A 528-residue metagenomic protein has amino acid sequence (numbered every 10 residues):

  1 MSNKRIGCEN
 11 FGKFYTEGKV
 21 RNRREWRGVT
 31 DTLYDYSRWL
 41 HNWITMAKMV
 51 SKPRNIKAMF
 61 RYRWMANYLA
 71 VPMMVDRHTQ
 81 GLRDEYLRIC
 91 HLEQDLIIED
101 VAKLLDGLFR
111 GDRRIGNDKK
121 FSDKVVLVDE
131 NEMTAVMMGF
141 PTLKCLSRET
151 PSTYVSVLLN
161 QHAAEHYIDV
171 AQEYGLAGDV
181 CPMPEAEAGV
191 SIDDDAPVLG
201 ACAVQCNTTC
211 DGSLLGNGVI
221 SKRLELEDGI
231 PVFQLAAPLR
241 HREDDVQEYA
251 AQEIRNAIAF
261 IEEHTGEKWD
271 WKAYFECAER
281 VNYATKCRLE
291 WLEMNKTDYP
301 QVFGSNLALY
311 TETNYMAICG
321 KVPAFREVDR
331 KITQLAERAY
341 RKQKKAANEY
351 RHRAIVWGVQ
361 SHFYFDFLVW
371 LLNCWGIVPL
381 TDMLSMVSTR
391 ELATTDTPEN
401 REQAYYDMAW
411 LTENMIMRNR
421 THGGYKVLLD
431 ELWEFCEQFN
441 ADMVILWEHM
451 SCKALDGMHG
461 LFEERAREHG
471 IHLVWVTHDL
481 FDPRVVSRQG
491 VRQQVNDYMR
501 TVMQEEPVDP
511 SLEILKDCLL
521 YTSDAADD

Functional and structural regions predicted by a protein language model:
F11-K19, W26, T30-V125, A251 (+3 more regions): A charged, amphipathic alpha-helical module
M65, L69, M73-G200: Generic N-terminal leader/targeting and pre-domain segments
E130-T134, M138-I168, G358-G424, L428-E431: Redox- and metal-dependent alpha/beta enzyme cores, enriched for Fe-S-associated oxidoreductases and cofactor-handling
A188-D194, G423-N440, G457-M458: A short, acidic, amphipathic alpha-helical segment used as a generic capping/interface helix at domain edges
D194-T265, W269-W271, E276, V281-Y283 (+1 more regions): Internal, well-ordered alpha/beta segment that forms a basic, Gly-enriched binding/recognition surface
G200-A201, N440-I445: Proline-aspartate-enriched helix->loop->beta-strand connector
E463, R467, L473-D517: C-terminal regions of proteins
Y521-D528: Conserved small/polar residues in nucleotide/adenosyl-binding loops
